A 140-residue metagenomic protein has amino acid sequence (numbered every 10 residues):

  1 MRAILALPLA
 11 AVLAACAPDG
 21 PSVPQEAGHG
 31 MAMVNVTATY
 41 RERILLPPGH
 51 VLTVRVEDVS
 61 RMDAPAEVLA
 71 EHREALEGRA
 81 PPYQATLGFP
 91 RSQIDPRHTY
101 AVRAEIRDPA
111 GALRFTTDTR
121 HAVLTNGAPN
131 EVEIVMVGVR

Functional and structural regions predicted by a protein language model:
V12-A15: C-terminal motif of bacterial Sec signal peptides marking the signal peptidase cleavage site
A17-G20: Bacterial signal peptide processing site
V23-A27, P82, A122-R140: Extracellular beta-sheet/turn segments enriched in Thr/Pro/Gly and aliphatic residues
A32-E42: A short, amphipathic beta-strand motif
R43-G49, D63, I94-D95: A short beta-turn/strand-edge loop motif at beta-sheet boundaries
T53-E57, R103-E105: Beta-strand signatures of extracellular beta-sandwich domains
R61-I94: Tryptophan-paired
Q93-I94, E105-T116: Short acidic/polar inter-strand loop motif in beta-rich domains
